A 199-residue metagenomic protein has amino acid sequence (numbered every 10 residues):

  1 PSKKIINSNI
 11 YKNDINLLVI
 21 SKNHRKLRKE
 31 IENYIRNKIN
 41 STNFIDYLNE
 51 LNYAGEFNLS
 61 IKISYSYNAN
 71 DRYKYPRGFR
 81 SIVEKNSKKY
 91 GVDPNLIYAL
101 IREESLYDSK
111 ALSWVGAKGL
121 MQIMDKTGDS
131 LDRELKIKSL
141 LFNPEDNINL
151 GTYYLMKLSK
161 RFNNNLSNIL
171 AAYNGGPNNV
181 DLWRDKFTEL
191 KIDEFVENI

Functional and structural regions predicted by a protein language model:
P1-D14, S21-I199: Catalytic glycan-binding domains that act on GlcNAc-containing polysaccharides
